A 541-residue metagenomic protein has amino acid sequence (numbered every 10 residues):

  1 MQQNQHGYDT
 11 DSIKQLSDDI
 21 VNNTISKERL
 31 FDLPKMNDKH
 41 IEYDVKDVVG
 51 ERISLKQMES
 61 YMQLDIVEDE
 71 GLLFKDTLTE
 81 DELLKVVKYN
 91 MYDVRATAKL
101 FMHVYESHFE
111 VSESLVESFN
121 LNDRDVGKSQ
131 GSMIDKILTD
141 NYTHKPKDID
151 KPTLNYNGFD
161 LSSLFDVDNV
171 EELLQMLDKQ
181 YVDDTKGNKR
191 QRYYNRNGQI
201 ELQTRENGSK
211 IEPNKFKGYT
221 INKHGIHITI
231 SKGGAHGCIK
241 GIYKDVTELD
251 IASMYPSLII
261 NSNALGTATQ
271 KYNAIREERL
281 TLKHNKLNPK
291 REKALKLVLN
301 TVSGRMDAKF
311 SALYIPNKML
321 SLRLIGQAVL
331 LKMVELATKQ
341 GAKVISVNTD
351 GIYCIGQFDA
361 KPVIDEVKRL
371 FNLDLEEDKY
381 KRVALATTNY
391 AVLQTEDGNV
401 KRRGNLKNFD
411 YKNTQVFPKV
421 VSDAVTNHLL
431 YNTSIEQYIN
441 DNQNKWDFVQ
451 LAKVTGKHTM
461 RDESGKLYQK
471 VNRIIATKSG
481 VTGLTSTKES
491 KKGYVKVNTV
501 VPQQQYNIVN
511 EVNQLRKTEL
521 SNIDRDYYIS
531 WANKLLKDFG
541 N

Functional and structural regions predicted by a protein language model:
M1-H6, A252-G266: Short active-site loop/helix that positions an aromatic residue
Q3-R95: Active-site-proximal helix-loop-helix substrate-binding element of RNase H-like nuclease domains
Q5-K14, N263-A274: Cytochrome P450 catalytic domain signature, combining two hallmark sequence patches
D44-D47, K99, K136, P256-I260 (+1 more regions): Short, hydrophobic/amphipathic alpha-helical patches that form generic packing surfaces within helical domains
V49, L297-S303, Y314-M333: Conserved pre-motif C helix in the palm subdomain of viral-like polymerases
S60-D69, K75-T247, I251-A252, P316 (+6 more regions): Conserved "right-hand" nucleotidyltransferase catalytic core of DNA-directed polymerases
N155, D160-L161, F216-K217, E292 (+1 more regions): C-terminal, non-catalytic extensions of nucleic-acid polymerases
R279-P316: Active-site cores of enzymes that catalyze phosphoryl transfer or operate on phosphate-rich substrates
